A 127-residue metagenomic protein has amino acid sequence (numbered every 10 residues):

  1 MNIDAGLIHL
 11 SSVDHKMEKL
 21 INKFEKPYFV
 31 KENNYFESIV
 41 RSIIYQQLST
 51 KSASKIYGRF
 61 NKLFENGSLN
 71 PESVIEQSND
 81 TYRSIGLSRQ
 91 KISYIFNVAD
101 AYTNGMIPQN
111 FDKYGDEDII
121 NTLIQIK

Functional and structural regions predicted by a protein language model:
M1-K31: Intrinsically disordered, low-complexity, charged terminal extensions of DNA damage-control enzymes
L20, A53-K127: Alpha-helical ds-nucleic-acid-binding substructure associated with the helix-hairpin-helix region of base-excision DNA
F29-E37, G86-R89: Structural motif
